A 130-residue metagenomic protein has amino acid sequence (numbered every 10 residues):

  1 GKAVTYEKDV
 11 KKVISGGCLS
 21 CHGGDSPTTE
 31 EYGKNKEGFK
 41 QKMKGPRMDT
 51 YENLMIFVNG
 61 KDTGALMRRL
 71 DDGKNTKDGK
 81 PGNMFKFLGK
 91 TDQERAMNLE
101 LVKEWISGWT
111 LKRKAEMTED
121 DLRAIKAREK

Functional and structural regions predicted by a protein language model:
G1-K130: Aromatic- and Gly/Pro-enriched helix-to-coil junctions and flexible linker segments
